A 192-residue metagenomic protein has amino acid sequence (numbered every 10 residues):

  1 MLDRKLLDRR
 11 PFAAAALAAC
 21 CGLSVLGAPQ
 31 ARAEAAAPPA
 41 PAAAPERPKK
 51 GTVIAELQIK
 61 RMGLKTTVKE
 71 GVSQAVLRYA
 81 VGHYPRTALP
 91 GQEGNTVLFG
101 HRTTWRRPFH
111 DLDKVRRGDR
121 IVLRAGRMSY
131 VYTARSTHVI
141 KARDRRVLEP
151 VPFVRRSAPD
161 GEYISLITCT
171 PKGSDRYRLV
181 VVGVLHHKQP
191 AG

Functional and structural regions predicted by a protein language model:
L2, L7-D8, A28-Q30, G100: Intrinsically disordered, low-complexity sequence elements enriched in Ser/Thr/Gly/Pro
L2-C20: N-terminal secretory signal peptides and thylakoid transit peptides that target proteins across membranes
A19-C20, A31-A33: Cleavable N-terminal signal peptides
C21-L26: Hydrophobic h-region of N-terminal signal peptides that target proteins for export in Gram-negative bacteria
G27, A33-G192: Solvent-exposed, non-transmembrane regions of membrane-associated and secreted proteins
